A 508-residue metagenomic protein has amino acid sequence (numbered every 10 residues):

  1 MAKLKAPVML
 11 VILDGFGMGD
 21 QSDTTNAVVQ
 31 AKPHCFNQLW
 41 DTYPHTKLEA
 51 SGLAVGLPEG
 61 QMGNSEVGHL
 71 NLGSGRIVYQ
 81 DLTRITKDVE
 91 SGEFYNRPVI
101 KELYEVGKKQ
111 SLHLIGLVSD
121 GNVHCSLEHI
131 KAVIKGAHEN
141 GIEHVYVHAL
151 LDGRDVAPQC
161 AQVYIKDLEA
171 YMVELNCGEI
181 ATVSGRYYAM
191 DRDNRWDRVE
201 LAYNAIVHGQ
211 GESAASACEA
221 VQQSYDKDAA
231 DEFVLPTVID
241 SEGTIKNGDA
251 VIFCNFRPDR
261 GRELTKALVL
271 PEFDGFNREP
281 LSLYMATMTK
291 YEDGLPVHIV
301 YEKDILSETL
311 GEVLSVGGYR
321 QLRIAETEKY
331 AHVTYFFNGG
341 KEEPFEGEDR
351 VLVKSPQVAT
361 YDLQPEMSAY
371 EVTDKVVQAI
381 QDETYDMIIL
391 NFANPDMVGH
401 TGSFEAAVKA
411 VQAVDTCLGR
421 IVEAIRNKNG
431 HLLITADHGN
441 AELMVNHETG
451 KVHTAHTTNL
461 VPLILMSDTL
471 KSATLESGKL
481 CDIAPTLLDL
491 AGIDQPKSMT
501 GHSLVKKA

Functional and structural regions predicted by a protein language model:
M1-A508: Feature captures the catalytic ectodomains and active-site-proximal regions of enzymes that hydrolyze or transfer
